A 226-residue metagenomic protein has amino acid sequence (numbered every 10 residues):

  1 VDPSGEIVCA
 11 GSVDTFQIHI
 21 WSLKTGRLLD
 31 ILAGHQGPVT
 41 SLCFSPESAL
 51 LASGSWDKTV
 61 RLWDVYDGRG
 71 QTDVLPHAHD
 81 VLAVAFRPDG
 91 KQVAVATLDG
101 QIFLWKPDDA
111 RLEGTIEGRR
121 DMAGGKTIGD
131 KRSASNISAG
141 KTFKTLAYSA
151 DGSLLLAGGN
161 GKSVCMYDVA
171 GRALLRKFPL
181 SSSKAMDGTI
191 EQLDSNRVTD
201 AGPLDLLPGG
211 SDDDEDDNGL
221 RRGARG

Functional and structural regions predicted by a protein language model:
P3-S4, P46-E47, P88-D89, A150-D151: Residue-level detector of Asp-centered blade-edge/turn motifs that repeat once per structural unit in beta-propeller
G11-D14, G54-D57, A96-D99, G158-G161: Conserved strand-to-loop turn within each blade of WD40 beta-propeller repeats
T15, T25-R27, D67-R69, D109-R111 (+2 more regions): Short coil turn/linker residues within repeat-based beta-strand modules
I18-S22, L42, V60-V65, V84 (+2 more regions): WD40-repeat beta-propellers
R27-D30, G70-D73, E113-T115, A173-K177 (+1 more regions): A structural motif specific to WD40 beta-propellers
A33-V39, L75-V81, G118-F143, L180-M186 (+1 more regions): WD40/WD-repeat beta-propeller blade N-cap
A134-A147, V198-S211, D216-G226: Signature of short aromatic-glycine-proline-rich micro-motifs recurring in repeat-based ectodomains
